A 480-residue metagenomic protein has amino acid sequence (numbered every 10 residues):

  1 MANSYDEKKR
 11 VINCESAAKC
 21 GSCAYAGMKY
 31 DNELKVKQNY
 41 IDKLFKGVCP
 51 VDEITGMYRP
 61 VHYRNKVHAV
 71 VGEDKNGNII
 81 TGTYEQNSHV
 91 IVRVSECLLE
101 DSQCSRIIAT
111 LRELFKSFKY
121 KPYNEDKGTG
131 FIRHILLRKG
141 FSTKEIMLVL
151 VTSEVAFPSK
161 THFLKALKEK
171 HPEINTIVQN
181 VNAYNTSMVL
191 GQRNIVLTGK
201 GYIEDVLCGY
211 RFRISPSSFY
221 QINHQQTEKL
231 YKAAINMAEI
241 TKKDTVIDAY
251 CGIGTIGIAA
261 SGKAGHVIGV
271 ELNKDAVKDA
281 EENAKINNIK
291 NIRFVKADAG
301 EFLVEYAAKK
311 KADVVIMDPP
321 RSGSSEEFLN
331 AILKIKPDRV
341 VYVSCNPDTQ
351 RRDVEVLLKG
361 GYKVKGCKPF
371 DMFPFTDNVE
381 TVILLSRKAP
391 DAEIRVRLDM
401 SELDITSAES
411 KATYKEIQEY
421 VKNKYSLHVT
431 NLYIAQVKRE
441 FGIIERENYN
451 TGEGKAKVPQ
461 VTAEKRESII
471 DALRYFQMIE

Functional and structural regions predicted by a protein language model:
A2-E7, S159-T161, K165-T406, Y414-K415: Rossmann-like S-adenosyl-L-methionine
S4, K8-R10, S22-P122, L137 (+2 more regions): Extended interfacial segments that mediate partner engagement and assembly in macromolecular machines
C14, A18-C23, C345: Short cysteine clusters
L137, K144-S153, R211-S215, V314: Short, aliphatic-rich beta-strand segments
T406-E419, T430-N431, E445: Short, charged amphipathic recognition helices of the HTH superfamily and cognate SANT/SANTA-like modules
K411, P459-E480: Phospho-regulated, low-complexity intrinsically disordered regions of nuclear gene-regulatory and chromatin-associated
T413-Y425, A435-F441: DNA-recognition alpha helix
E445-G454: Short Lys/Arg-enriched helix C-cap and helix-to-coil transition segments that create basic nucleic-acid-contact patches
